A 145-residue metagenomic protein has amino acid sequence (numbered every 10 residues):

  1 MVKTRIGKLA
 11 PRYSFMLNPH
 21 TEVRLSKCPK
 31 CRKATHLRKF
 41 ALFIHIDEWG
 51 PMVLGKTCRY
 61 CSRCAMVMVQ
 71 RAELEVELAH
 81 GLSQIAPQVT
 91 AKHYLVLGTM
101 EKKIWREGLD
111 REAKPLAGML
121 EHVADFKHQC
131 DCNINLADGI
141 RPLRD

Functional and structural regions predicted by a protein language model:
K3-L17, K39-G50: Short Cys/His-rich Zn2+-coordinating modules
N18, G50-L54, M68: Short, charged/polar micro-motifs that form catalytic or ligand-binding hotspots
E22-L25, C58-C61: Residues immediately within or flanking Cys/His clusters that coordinate Zn2+ in small zinc-binding modules
R24-L54: Short recognition patches in nucleic-acid-associated and regulatory proteins
R32, S62-A65: Cys/His-coordinated zinc-binding microdomains
L42-M52, V76-P87: Short cysteine/histidine-rich metal-coordination sites, predominantly Zn2+-binding motifs
V69-V76: Iron-sulfur (Fe-S) cluster-binding segments and ferredoxin-like electron-carrier domains, especially [2Fe-2S]
G81-D145: Long, contiguous alpha-helical scaffold regions
